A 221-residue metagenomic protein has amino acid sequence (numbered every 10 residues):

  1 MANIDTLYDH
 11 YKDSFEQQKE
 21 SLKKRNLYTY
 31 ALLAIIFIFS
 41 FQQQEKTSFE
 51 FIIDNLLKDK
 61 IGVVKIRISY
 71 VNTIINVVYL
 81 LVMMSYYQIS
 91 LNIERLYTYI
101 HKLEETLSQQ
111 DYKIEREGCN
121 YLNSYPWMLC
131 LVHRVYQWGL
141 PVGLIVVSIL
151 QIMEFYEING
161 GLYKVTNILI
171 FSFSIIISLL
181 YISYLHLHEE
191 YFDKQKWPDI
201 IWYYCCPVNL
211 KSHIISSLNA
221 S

Functional and structural regions predicted by a protein language model:
M1-I4, Y8-Y11, Y70, Y79 (+2 more regions): Amphipathic alpha-helical coiled-coil segments with heptad-repeat character
A2-D5, T98-L129: Solvent-exposed, non-transmembrane helices and loops of integral membrane proteins
L7, Y11-Y28, I93-L96, I100-L103: Amphipathic alpha-helical coiled-coil segments
S14-K24, I114-V135: Membrane-interface, cytosolic juxtamembrane amphipathic helix immediately N-terminal to a transmembrane helix, enriched
K23-I89, L129-E190: Alpha-helical transmembrane segments and their immediate juxtamembrane boundary regions in integral membrane proteins
V77-L81, L103-L107, I214, L218: Generic low-polarity alpha-helical segments
I89-D111, W202-K211: Cytoplasmic juxtamembrane regions at transmembrane-helix boundaries
S183-S221: Cytosolic/matrix-facing juxtamembrane and C-terminal tails of multi-pass cellular membrane proteins
